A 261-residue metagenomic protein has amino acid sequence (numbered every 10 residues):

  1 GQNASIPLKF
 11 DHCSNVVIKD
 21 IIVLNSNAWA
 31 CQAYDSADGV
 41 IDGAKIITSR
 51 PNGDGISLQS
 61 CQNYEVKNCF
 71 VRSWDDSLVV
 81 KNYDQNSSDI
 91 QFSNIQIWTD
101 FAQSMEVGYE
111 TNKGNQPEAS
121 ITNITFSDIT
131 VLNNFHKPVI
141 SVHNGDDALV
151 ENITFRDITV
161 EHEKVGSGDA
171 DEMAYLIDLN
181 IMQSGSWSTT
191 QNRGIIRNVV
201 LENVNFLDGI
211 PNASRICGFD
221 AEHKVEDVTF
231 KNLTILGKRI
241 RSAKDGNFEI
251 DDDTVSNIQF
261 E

Functional and structural regions predicted by a protein language model:
G1-E261: Extracellular/periplasmic carbohydrate-active domains that bind, remodel, or depolymerize complex polysaccharides
